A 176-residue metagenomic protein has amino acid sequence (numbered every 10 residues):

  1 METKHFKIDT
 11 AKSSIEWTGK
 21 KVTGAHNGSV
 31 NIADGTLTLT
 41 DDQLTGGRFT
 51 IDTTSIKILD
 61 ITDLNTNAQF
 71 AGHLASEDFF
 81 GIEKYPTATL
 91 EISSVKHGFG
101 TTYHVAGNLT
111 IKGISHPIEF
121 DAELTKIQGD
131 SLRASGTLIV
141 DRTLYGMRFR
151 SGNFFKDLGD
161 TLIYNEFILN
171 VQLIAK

Functional and structural regions predicted by a protein language model:
M1-K176: Low-complexity, acidic/polar, glycine-enriched regions of mature
